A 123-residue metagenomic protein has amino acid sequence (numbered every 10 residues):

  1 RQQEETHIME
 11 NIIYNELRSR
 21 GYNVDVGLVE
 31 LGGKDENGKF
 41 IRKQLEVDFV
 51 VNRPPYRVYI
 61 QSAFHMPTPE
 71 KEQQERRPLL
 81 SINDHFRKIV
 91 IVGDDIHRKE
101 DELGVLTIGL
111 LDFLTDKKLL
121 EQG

Functional and structural regions predicted by a protein language model:
R1-G123: A cross-kingdom feature that marks ATP-driven nucleic-acid transaction machinery
